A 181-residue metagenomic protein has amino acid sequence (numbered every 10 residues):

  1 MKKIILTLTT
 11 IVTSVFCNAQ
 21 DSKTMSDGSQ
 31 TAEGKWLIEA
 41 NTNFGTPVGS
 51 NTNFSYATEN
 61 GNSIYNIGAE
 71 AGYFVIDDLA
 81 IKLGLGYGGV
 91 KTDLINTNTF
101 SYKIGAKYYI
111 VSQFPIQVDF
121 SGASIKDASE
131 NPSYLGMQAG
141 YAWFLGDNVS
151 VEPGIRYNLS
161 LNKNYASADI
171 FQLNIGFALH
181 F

Functional and structural regions predicted by a protein language model:
M1-M25, F181: Bacterial Sec-dependent N-terminal signal peptides
Q20-G88, N174-F181: Short glycine/proline- and aromatic-enriched beta-strand/turn motifs that initiate or cap beta-hairpins
K23-S29, T46-N53, S133-F181: Predominantly the C-terminal beta-signal and adjacent terminal strand-loop region of outer-membrane beta-barrel
G34-I38, G61-Y65, N96-F100, N131-L135 (+1 more regions): Residues that define the transmembrane beta-barrel architecture of outer-membrane proteins
I38-T42, L83, I104, I116-V118 (+3 more regions): Membrane-embedded beta-strand positions of outer-membrane beta-barrel proteins
N43-F54, G86-L94, S121-A128, N158-N164: Sequence/structural signature of outer-membrane beta-barrel proteins
D77-I81, Q113-I116, L145-V151: Repeated loop/turn-to-beta-strand initiation elements of outer-membrane beta-barrel proteins
G88-Q117: Helix-adjacent hinge/juxtasegments
